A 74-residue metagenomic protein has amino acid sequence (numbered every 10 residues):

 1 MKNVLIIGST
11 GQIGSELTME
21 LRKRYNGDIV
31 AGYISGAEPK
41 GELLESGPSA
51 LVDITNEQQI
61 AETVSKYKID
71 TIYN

Functional and structural regions predicted by a protein language model:
K2-G27: N-terminal Rossmann NAD(P)H-binding glycine-rich loop of SDR-like oxidoreductase domains
L5, V30, A50: Conserved Rossmann-like nucleotide-binding pocket used by diverse enzymes that bind dinucleotide cofactors
G8, Y33, I54: Conserved residues at beta->alpha junctions
Q12, A37-E38, E57: Active-site loop signature of alpha/beta-hydrolase-fold enzymes
Y25-P39: Conserved glycine-rich Rossmann-like NAD(P)H-binding loop of the short-chain dehydrogenase/reductase
Y33, Y73-N74: Redox-cofactor binding/interface segments in oxidoreductases and associated redox assembly factors
P39-G47: Short, conserved SAM-binding/catalytic segment of Class I S-adenosyl-L-methionine-dependent methyltransferases
P48-Y73: Conserved Rossmann-fold cofactor-binding substructure of NAD(P)-dependent oxidoreductases
